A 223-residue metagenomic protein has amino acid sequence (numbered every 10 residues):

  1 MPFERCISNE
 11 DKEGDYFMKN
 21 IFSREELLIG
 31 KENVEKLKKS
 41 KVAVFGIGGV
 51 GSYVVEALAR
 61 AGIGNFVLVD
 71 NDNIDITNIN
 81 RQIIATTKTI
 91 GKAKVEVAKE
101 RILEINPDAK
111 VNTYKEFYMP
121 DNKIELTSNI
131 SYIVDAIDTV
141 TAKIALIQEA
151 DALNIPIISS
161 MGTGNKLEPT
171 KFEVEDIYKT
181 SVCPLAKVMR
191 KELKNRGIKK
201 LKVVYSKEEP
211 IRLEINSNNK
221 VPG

Functional and structural regions predicted by a protein language model:
K12-K19, K38, L126-Y132, I137-A145 (+3 more regions): Glycine-rich phosphate/adenylate-binding loop
D15-V42: N-terminal charged helix/coil linker that caps or initiates catalytic domains
F45-G46, V69: Conserved N-terminal Rossmann-fold NAD(P)-binding element of oxidoreductases
V50: Hydrophobic/small residue at the entry helix of a nucleotide-binding pocket
R60-N65: Conserved S-adenosyl-L-methionine
D70-N106: Glycine-rich phosphate-binding loop and adjoining beta1-alpha1-beta2 segment of Rossmann-like nucleotide-binding folds
K115-N122: Conserved SAM/SAH-binding loop
